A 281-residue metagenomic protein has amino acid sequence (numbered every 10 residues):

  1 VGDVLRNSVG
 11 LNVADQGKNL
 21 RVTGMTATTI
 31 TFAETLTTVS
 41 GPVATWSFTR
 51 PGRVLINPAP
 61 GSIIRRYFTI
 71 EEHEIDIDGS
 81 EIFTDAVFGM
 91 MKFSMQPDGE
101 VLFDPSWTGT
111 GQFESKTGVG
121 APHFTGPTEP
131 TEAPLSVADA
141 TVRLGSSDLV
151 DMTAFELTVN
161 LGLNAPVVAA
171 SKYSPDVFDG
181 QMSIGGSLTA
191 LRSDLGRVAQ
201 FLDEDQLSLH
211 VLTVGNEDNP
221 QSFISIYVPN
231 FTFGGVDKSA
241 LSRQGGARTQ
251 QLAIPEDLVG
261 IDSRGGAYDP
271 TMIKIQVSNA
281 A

Functional and structural regions predicted by a protein language model:
V1-A281: Signature of extracytoplasmic/envelope-associated structural regions
